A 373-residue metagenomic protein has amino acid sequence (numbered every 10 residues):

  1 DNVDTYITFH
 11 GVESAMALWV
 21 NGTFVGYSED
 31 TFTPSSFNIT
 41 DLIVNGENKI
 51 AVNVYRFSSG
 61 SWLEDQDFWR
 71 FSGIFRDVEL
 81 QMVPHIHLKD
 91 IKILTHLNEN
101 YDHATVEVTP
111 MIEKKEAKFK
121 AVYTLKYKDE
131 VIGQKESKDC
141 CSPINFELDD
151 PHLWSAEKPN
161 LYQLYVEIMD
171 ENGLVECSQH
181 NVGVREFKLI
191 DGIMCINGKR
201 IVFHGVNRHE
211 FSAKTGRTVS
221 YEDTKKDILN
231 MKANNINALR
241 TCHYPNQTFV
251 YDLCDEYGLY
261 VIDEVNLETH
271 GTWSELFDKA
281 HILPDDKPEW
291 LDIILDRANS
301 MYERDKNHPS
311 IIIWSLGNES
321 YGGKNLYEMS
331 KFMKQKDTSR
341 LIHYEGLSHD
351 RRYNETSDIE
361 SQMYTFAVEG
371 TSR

Functional and structural regions predicted by a protein language model:
D1-K89, K115, P245-Q247, Y260 (+1 more regions): Accessory beta-strand-rich segments of carbohydrate-active enzymes
V3-D4, I43-E47, E147-L161: Short glycine/proline/serine/threonine-rich loop/turn segments at secondary-structure transition edges
V20, H103-S137, I144: Beta-strand-rich binding/interaction modules
V25-G26, I132, I201: Short hydrophobic beta-strand segments in globular cytosolic domains
T33-F37, C140-F146: Short strand-edge motifs at loop-to-beta-strand transitions and within beta-strands of extracellular beta-rich domains
P84-K115: Surface beta-strand/loop "capping" patches
I91-K92, Y165-K232, D252: N-terminal carbohydrate-binding accessory modules
I228-M231, A238-R373: Substrate-binding/catalytic cleft of secreted carbohydrate-active enzymes, primarily glycoside hydrolases
